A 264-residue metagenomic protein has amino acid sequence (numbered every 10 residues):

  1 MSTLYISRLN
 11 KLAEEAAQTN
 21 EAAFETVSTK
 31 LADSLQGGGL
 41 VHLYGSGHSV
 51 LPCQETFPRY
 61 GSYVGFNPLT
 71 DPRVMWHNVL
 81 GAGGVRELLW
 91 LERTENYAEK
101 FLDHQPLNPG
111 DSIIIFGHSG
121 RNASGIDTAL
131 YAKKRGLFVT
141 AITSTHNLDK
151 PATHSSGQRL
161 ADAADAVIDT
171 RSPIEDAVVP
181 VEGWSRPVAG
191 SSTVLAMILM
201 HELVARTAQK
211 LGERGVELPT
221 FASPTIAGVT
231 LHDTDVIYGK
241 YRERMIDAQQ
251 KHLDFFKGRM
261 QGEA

Functional and structural regions predicted by a protein language model:
M1-T19: Generic N-terminal amphipathic, Lys/Arg-enriched alpha-helix
A13-A23, I113-N122: Short, glycine-rich nucleotide/cofactor-binding loops
E14, T29-D33, L130: Surface-exposed alpha-helical segments enriched in charged/polar residues
T19-Q36, F101: A short, well-structured juxtamembrane/interface segment
Q36, H42-V204: Glycine-rich phosphate-binding loops that contact phosphosugars or nucleotide phosphates
D176-V179, I198, A208-Y241: Internal, active-site/partner-interface "lid" segment
A227-A264: Acidic, Ser/Thr-rich low-complexity intrinsically disordered segments
